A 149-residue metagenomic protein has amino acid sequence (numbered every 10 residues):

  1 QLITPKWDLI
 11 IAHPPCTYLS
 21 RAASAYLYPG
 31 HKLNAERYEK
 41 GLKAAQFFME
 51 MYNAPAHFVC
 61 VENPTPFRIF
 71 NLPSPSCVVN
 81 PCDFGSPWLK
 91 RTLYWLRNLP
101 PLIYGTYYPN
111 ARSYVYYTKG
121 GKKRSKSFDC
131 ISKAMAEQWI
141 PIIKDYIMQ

Functional and structural regions predicted by a protein language model:
Q1-Q149: Conserved active-site and SAM-binding loop architecture of S-adenosyl-L-methionine-dependent nucleic-acid
